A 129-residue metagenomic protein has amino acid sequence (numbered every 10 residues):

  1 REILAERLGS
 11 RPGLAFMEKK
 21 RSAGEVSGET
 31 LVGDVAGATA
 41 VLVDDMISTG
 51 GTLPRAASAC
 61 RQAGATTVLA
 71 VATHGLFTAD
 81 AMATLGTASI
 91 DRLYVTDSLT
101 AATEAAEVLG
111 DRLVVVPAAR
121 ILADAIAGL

Functional and structural regions predicted by a protein language model:
R1-L129: PRPP-associated nucleotide enzymes
